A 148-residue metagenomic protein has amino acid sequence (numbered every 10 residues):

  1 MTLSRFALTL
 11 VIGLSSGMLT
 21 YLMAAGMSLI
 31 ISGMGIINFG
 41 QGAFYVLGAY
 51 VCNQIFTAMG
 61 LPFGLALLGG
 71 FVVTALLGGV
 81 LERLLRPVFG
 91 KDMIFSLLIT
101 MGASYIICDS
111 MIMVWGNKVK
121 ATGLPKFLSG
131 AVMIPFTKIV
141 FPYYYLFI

Functional and structural regions predicted by a protein language model:
M1-M34, F39-I148: Small-residue-rich transmembrane alpha-helical segments that form helix-helix packing/gating elements in polytopic
